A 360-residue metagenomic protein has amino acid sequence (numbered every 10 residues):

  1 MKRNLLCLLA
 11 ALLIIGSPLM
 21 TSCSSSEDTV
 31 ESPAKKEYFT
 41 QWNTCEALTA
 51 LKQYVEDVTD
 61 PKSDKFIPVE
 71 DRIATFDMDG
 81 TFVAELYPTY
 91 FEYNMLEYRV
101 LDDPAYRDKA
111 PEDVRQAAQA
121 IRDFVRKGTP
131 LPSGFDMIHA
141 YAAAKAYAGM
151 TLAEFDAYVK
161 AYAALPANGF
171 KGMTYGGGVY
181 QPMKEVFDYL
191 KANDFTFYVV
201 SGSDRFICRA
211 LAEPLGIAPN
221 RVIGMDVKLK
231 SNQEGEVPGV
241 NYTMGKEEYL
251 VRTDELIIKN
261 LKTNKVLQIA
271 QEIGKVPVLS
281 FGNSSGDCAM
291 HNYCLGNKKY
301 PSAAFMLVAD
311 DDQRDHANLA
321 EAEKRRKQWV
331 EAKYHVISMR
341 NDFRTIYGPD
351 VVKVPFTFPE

Functional and structural regions predicted by a protein language model:
M1-L9: Bacterial N-terminal signal peptides that target proteins for export
L9-L12, L19-M78, L86, V100 (+1 more regions): Non-catalytic pre-domain segments flanking phosphatase-related domains
I15-G16, Y90: Residues in and immediately flanking transmembrane alpha helices
S17-P18, T357: Compositionally biased, intrinsically disordered low-complexity segments
T29-F39, E56, K65, D71 (+1 more regions): C-terminal cap/substrate-recognition subdomain and adjoining C-terminal extension of metal-dependent phosphatase-like
C45, G149, T263: Electropositive phosphate-/nucleotide-binding environments in soluble metabolic enzymes
Y87-Y90, N94-G176: A metal-dependent, Asp-based hydrolase signature
